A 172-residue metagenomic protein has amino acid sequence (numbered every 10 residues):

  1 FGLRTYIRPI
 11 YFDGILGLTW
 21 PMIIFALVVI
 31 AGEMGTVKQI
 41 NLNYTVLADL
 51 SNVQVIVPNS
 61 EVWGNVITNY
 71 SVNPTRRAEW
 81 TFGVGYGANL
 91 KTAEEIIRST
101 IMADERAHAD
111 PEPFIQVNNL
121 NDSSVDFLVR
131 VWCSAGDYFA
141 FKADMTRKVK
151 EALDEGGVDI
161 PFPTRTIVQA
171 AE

Functional and structural regions predicted by a protein language model:
F1-W20: Transmembrane alpha-helices and immediately adjacent membrane-cytoplasm interface residues in multi-pass integral
G2-R4, N69-S71, F139: Short helix-coil transition sites and intra-membrane helix breaks within transmembrane domains of multi-pass
R4, V46, V72, L128-W132: Generic signal for short, ordered secondary-structure residues within or immediately flanking folded domains
P9, A78-E79, F127: Positions in alpha-helical segments
I15-D110: Soluble accessory domains appended to multi-pass membrane transport proteins
A88, R98, H108-E172: Solvent-exposed, non-transmembrane regulatory segments of membrane-associated proteins
